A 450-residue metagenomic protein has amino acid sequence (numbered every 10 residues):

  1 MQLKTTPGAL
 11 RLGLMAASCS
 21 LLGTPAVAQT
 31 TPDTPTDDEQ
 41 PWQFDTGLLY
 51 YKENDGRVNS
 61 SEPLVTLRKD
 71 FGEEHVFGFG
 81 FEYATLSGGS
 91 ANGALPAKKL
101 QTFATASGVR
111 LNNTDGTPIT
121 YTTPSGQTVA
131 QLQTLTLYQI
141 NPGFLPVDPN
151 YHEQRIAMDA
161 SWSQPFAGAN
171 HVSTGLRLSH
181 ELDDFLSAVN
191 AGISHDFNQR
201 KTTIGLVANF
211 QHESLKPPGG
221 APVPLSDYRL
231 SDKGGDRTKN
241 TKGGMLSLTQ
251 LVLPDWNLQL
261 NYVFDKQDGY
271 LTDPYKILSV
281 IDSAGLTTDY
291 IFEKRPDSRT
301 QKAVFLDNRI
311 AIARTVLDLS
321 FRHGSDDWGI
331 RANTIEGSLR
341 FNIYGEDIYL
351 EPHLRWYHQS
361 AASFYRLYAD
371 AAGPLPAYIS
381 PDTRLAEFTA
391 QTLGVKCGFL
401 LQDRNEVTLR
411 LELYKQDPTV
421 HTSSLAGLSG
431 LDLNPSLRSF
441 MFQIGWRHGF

Functional and structural regions predicted by a protein language model:
M1-D37, P118, P124-T128, F450: Cleavable N-terminal export/targeting peptides
L48-K52, Y83-S87, Q154, L178-L182 (+10 more regions): Transmembrane beta-strands of outer-membrane beta-barrel pores
K52-S60, N150-I156, L178-A188, P296-R299 (+3 more regions): Solvent-exposed loop/turn segments connecting transmembrane beta-strands in outer-membrane beta-barrel proteins
V58-E62, G80, S90-P96, S179 (+7 more regions): Outer-membrane beta-barrel translocator domains and adjoining extracellular loop/strand segments of Gram-negative
L64-T66, R155-D159, G175, A188-G192 (+9 more regions): Membrane-embedded beta-strand positions in outer-membrane beta-barrel channels/transporters
E74-F77, G168-T174, Q199-I204, D255-L258 (+3 more regions): Repeated loop/turn-to-beta-strand initiation elements of outer-membrane beta-barrel proteins
G80-M158, T203-N257, F264-D268, E351-G398 (+3 more regions): Outer-membrane beta-barrel translocator/channel fold
S436-F450: Outer-membrane beta-barrel "beta-signal"
